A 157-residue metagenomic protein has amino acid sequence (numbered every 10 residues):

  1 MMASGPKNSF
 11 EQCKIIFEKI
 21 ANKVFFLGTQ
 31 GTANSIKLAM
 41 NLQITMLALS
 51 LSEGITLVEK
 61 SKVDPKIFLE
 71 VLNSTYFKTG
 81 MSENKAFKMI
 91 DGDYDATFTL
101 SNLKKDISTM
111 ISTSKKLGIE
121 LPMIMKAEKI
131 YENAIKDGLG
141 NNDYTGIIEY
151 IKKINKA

Functional and structural regions predicted by a protein language model:
M1-E18, V24-F25, A39-L47, I55-S61: Short beta-strand and adjoining strand-loop segment in the mid-core of the Rossmann-like NAD(P)-dependent dehydrogenase
G5, Q30-G31: Short beta->alpha linker loops
K23-F26, N133: Short, flexible coil/turn micro-motifs enriched in small/turn-prone residues
F25-G28, M123: General beta-strand structural signal in soluble alpha/beta enzymes
T32-N155: Helical "substrate-binding/catalytic lid" subdomain of Rossmann-like NAD(P)-dependent dehydrogenases/reductases
